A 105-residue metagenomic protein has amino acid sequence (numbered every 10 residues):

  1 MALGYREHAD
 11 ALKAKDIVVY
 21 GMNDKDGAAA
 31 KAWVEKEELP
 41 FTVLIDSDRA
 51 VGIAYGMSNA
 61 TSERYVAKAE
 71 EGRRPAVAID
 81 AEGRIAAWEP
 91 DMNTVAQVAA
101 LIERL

Functional and structural regions predicted by a protein language model:
M1-T42: Structural microenvironment flanking redox-active thiols in thiol-disulfide oxidoreductases
A14, D46, V98-A99: Sparse recognition of residues in long alpha-helices and their boundaries
Y20, A30-R73: Short, internal strand/loop/helix patches that form the active-site neighborhood or redox-interaction surface
K25, D46-S47, N93: Short beta->alpha linker loops
A28, A50, A96-A99: Generic alpha-helical secondary structure signal
A67-L105: Thiol-/selenol-based redox modules, centered on thioredoxin-like and closely related oxidoreductase domains
